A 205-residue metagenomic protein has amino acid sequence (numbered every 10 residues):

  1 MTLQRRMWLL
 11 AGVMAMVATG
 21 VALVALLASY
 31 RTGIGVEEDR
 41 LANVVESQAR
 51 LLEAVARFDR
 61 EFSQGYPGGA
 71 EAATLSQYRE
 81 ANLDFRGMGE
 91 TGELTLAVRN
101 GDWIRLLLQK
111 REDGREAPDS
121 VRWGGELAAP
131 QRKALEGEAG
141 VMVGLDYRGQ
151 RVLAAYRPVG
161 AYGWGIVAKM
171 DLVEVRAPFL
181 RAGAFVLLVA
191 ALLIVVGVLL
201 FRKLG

Functional and structural regions predicted by a protein language model:
M1-A28, F185-K203: Extreme N-terminal signal-anchor transmembrane helix of membrane signaling/transducer proteins, especially in bacteria
M7, S29, V175-F179: Hydrophobic alpha-helical elements at and bordering transmembrane segments of multi-pass membrane proteins
A18, Y30-R115, R181-G183: Solvent-exposed, extracytoplasmic
E37, P178, A182, L200-G205: Juxtamembrane alpha-helical signal-transduction segment immediately C-terminal to a transmembrane helix
R86-M88, T95, R99-G101, R111-D113 (+1 more regions): Extracellular/periplasmic juxtamembrane segments that couple receptor/chemosensory ectodomains to their
